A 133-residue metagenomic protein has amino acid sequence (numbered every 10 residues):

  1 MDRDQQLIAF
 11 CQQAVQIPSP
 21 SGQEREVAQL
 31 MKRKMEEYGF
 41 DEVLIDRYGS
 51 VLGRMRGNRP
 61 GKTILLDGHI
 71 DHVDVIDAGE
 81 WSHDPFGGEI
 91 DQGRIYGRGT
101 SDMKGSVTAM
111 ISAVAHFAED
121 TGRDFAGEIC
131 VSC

Functional and structural regions predicted by a protein language model:
M1-L65, H69-I76: N-terminal helical capping/dimerization or prosegment-like subdomains of hydrolases acting on amide or phosphate bonds
K62-C130: Active-site metal-coordination/substrate-binding segment of hydrolases, especially metallo-dependent peptidases
